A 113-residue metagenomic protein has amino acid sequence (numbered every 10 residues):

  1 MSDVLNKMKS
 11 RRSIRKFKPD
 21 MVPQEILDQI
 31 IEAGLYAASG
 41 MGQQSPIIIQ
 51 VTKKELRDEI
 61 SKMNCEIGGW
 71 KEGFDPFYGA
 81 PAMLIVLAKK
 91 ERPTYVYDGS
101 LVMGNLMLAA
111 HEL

Functional and structural regions predicted by a protein language model:
M1-L113: Acidic, surface-exposed loops and disordered segments
